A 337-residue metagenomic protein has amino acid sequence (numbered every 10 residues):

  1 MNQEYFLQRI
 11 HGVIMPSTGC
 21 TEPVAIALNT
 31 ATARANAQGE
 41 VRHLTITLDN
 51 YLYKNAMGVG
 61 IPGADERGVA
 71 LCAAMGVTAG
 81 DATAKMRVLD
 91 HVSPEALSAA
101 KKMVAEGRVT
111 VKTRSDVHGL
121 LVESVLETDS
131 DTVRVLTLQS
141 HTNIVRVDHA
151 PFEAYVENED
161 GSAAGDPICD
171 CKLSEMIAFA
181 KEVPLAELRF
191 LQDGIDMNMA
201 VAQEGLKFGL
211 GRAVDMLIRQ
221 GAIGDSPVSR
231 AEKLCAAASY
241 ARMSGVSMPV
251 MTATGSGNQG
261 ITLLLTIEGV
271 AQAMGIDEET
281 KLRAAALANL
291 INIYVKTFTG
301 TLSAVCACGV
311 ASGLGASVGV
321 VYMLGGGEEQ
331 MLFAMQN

Functional and structural regions predicted by a protein language model:
M1-L7, Q38-L52, S226-G245, D277-T297: Acidic-glycine-rich active-site phosphate/pyrophosphate-binding loop
N2-N36, V41: N-terminal signal-anchor module of multipass membrane proteins
P16-T32, M248-L265, A307-A311: Conserved phosphate/anionic-ligand binding catalytic regions in large, soluble enzymes, centered on
P23-G39, G260-I276, V318-G325: Alpha-helical support elements that line or immediately flank enzyme active sites and cofactor-binding pockets
A27-V117, V122, L126: Early transmembrane hairpin of solute transport permeases
A105-G245: Signature of multi-pass transmembrane helix bundles
D225, S229, R242-E279: Membrane-embedded translocation segments of transport machinery
V270-K281, I293-N337: Hydrophobic alpha-helical bundle architecture
